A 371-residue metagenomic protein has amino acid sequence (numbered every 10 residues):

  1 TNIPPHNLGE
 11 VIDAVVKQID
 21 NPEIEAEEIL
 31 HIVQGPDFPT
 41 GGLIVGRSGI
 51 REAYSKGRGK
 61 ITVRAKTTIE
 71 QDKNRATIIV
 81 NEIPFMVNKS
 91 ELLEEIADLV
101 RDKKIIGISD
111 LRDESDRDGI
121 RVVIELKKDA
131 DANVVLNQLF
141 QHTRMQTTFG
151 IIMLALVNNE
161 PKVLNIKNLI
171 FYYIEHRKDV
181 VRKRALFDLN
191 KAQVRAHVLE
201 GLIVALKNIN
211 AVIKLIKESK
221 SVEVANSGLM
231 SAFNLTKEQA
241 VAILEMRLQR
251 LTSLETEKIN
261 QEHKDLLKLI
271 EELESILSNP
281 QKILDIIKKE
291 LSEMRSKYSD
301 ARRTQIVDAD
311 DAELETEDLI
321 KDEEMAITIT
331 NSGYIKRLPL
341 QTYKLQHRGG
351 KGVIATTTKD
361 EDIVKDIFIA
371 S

Functional and structural regions predicted by a protein language model:
N2-S371: C-terminal interaction appendages of subunits in large macromolecular complexes
